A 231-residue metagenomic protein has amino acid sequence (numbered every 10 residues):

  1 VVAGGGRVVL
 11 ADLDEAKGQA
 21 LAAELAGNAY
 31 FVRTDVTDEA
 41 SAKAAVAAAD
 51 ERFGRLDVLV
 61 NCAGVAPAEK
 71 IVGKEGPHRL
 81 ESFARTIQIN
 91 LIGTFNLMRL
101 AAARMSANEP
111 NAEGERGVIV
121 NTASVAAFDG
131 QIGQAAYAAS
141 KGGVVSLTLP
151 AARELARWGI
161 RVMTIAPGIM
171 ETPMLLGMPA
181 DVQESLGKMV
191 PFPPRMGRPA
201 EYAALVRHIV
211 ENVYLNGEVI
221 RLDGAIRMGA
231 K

Functional and structural regions predicted by a protein language model:
E15-A16, T34-A44, L80: The beta1-alpha1 cofactor-binding region of Rossmann-like NAD(H)/NADP(H)-dependent oxidoreductases
K43, A66-A84, A103, A107-E113 (+2 more regions): Conserved mid-core segment of classical short-chain dehydrogenase/reductases
V65, G76-M98, V120, V144: Catalytic Tyr-X3-Lys loop
M98, S140, T148: Active-site helix of classical SDR
A103, A152-E154: Alpha-helical segment proximal to the catalytic Tyr-Lys
S124: Residue(s) in the substrate-gating loop at a strand-loop-helix junction that position the organic substrate next
A156-R161, L215-E218: Short, small/polar-rich loop/turn modules that mediate ligand/substrate recognition or access, typified
R198-L222, R227: C-terminal substrate-recognition "lid" of short-chain dehydrogenase/reductases
